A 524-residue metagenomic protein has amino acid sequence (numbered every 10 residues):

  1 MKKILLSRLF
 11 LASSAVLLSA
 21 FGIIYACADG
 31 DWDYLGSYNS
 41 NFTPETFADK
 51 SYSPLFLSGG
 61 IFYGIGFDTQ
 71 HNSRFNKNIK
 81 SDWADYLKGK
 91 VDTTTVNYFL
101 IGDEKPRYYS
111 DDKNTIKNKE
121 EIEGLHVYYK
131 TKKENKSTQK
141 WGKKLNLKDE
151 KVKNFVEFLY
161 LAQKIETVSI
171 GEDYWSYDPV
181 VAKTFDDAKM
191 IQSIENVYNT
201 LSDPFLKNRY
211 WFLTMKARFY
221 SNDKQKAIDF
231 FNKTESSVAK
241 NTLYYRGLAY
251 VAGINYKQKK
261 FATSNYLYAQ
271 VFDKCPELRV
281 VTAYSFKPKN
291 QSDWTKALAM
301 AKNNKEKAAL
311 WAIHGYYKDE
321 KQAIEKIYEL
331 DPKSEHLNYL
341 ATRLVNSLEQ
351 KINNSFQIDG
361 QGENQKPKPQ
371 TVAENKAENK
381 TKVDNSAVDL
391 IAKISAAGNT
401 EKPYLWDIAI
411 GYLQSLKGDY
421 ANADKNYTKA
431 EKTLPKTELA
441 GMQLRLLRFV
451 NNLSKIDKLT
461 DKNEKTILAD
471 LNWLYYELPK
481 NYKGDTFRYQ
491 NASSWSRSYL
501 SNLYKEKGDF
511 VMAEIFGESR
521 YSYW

Functional and structural regions predicted by a protein language model:
M1-A26: Gram-negative bacterial Sec-dependent N-terminal signal peptides
G22-K216, S221-W524: Extracytoplasmic/secretory-pathway proteins
